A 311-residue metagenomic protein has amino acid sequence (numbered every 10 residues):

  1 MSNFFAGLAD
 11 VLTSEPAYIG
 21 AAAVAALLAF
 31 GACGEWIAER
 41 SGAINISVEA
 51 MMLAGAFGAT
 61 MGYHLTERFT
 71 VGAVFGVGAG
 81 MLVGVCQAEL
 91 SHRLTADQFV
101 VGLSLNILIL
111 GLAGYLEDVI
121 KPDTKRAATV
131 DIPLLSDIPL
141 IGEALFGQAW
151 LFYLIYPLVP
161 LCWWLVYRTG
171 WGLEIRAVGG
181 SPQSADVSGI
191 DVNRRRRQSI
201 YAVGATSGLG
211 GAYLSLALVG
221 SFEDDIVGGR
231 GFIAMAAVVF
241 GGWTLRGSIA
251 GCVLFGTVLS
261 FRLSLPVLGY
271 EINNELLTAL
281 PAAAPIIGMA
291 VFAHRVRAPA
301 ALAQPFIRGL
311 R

Functional and structural regions predicted by a protein language model:
T13-Y18, V166, V203-A236, V267-I272: Inter-helical junctions in multi-pass inner-membrane proteins, predominant in energy-converting antiporter-like
P16-F69, A73, G78, L82-F99 (+1 more regions): Single transmembrane alpha-helix segments in multi-pass membrane proteins
I37-I44, V83-S136, R168, I226-R246: Short loop segments and helix-boundary regions at transmembrane helix junctions of multi-pass inner-membrane proteins
E49-A50, L161, A217-R246, G251 (+1 more regions): Glycine-rich helix-loop "coupling/hinge" segments at transmembrane-helix boundaries in multipass transporters
Q98-V100, K125-D131, Q148-Y153, R196 (+4 more regions): Loop-to-transmembrane alpha-helix initiation sites
L110-I141, R262-Y270, H294-A303: Extracellular/periplasmic helix-loop junction at the C-terminal end of a transmembrane helix in multi-pass membrane
A144-F222, L245-A250: Helix-loop-helix "hairpin" substructures at the membrane interface of multi-pass membrane proteins
C162, G180, D186-R194, L265-R311: Cytosolic-side transmembrane-helix boundaries in multi-pass membrane proteins
